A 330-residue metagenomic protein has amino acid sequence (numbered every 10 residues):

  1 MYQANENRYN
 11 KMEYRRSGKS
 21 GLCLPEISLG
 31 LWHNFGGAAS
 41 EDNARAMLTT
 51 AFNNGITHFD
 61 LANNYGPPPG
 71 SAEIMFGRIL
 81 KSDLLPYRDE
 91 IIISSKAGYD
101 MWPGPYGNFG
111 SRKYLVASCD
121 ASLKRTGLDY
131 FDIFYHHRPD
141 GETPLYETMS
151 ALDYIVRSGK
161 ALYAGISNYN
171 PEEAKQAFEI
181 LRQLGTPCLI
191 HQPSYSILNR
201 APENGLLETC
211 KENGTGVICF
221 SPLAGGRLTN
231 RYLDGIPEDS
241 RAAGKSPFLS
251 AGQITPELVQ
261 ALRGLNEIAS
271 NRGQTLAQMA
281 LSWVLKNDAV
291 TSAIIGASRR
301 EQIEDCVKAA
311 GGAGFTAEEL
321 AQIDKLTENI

Functional and structural regions predicted by a protein language model:
M1-I91: N-terminal binding-site loop/beta-alpha segment at the start of enzyme catalytic domains that lines or forms
Q3-E6, T143-I330: Beta/alpha (TIM)-barrel catalytic core signal, keyed to glycine-rich beta->alpha loops juxtaposed to Asp/Glu that bind
K19-G36, S94-G107, Y130, Y135: N-terminal small/glycine-rich loop or linker at the start of catalytic domains across soluble metabolic enzymes
L29, L61, S95, I133-H136 (+4 more regions): Conserved beta-strand positions
G36-S40, N64-S71, D140-P144, P171-E172 (+1 more regions): Acidic-and-aromatic substrate-binding clefts and catalytic sites of carbohydrate-active enzymes
A39-A51, G110-R125, A174-F178: Short, acidic/polar
A39-N43, S71, M75, Y106-Y114 (+2 more regions): Alpha-helix N-cap and loop-to-helix initiation/capping positions
L123-T143: Active-site groove signature of glycoside hydrolases
